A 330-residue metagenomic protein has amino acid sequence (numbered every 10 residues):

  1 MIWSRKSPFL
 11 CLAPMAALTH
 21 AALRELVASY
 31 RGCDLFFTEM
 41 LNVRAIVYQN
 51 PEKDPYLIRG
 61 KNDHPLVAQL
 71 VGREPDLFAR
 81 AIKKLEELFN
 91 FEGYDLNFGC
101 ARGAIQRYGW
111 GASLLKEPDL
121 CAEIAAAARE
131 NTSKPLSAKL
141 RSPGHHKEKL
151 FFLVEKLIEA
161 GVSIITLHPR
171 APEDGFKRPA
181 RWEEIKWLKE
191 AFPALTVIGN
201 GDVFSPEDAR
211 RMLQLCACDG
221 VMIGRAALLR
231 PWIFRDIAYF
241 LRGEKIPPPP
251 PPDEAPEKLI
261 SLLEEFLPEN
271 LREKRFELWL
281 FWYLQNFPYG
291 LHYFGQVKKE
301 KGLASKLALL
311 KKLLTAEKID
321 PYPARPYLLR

Functional and structural regions predicted by a protein language model:
M1-K6, L10-C11, A16, A22 (+6 more regions): Alpha/beta catalytic cores of nucleotide-metabolism and tRNA/nucleoside-modifying enzymes
L10-A13, F36-T38, L66-L70, Y94-L96 (+4 more regions): Hydrophobic faces of well-ordered beta-strands that scaffold small-molecule active sites in alpha/beta enzyme cores
M15-A17, L41-V43, V71-R73, G99-A101 (+4 more regions): Active-site beta-loop-alpha junctions enriched in small/polar residues
M15-L88: Glycine-rich, positively charged N-terminal anion/phosphate-binding segment
I46-Y48, G175, R230-D236: Short, charged, surface-exposed secondary-structure boundary motifs
G72, D76, L115, D119 (+2 more regions): Conserved phosphate-coordination/catalytic loops
I82-Y108, D119-L195: Alpha/beta enzyme core
G109-L115: Short glycine-enriched, charge-decorated loop/helix-capping segments at active-site entrances that position
